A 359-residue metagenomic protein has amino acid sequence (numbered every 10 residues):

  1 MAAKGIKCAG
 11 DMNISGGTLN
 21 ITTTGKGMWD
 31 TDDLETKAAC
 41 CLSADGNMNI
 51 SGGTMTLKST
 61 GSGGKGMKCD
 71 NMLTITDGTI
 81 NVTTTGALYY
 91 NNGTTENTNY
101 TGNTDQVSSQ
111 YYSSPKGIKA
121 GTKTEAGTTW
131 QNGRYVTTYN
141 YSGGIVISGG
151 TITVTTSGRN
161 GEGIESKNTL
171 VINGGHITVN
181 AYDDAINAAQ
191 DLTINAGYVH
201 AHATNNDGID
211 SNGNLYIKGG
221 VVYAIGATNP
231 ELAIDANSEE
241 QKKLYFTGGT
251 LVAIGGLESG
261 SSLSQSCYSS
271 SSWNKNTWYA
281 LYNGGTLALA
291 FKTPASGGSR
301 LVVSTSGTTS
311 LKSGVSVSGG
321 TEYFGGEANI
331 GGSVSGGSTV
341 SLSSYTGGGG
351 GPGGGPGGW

Functional and structural regions predicted by a protein language model:
M1-W359: A composition-driven surface/loop motif
